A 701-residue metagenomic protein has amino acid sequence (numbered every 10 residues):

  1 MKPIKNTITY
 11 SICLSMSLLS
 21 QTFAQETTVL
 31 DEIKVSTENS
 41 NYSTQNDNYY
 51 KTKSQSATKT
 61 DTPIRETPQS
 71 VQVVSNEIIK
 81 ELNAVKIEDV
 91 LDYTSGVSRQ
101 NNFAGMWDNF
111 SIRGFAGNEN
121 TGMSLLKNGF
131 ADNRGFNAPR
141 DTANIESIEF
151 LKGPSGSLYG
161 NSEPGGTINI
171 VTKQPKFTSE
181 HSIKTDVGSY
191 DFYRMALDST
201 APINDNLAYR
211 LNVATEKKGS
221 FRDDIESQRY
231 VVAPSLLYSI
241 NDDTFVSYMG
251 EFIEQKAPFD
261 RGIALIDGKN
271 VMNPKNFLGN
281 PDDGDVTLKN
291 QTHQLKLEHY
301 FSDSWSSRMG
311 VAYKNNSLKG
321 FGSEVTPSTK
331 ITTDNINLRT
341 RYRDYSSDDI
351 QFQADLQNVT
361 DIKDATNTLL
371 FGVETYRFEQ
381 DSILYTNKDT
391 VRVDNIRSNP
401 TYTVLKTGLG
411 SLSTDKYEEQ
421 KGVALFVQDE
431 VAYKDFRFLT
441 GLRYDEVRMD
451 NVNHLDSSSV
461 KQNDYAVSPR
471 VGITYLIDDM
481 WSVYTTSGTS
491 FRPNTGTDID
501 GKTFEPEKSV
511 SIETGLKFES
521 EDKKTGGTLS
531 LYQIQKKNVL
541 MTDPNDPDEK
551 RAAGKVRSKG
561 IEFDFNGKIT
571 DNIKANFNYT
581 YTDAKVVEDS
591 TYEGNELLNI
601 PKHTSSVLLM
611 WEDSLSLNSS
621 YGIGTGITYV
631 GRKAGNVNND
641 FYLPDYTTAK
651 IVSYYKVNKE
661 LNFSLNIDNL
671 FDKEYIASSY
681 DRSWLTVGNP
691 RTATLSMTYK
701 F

Functional and structural regions predicted by a protein language model:
S17, D31-T178, I183, T514: Acidic, small-polar-rich N-terminal luminal/periplasmic segments of exported/outer-membrane proteins
T121, R134, A143-E146, S157-P234 (+4 more regions): Outer-membrane beta-barrel translocator/receptor signature
E216, S220, Y230-Y300, Y313-D348 (+3 more regions): Acidic/polar loop-and-plug regions of large Gram-negative outer-membrane beta-barrel proteins
L237-N241, S347, T366-L370, E374-F378 (+4 more regions): Structural signature of Gram-negative outer-membrane beta-barrels, strongest in the C-terminal barrel of TonB-dependent
H293-N316, L338-V452: Face-selective signature of the C-terminal outer-membrane beta-barrel domain
E298-Y300, S306-A312, N316-G322, P506-K568 (+1 more regions): Membrane-embedded beta-barrel scaffold of Gram-negative outer-membrane proteins
Q533, A552-V637, F671-D672, K700: Gram-negative outer-membrane beta-barrel transporters
A575, T628-N636, Y654-F701: C-terminal beta-signal and adjacent terminal beta-strands/loops of Gram-negative outer-membrane beta-barrel proteins
